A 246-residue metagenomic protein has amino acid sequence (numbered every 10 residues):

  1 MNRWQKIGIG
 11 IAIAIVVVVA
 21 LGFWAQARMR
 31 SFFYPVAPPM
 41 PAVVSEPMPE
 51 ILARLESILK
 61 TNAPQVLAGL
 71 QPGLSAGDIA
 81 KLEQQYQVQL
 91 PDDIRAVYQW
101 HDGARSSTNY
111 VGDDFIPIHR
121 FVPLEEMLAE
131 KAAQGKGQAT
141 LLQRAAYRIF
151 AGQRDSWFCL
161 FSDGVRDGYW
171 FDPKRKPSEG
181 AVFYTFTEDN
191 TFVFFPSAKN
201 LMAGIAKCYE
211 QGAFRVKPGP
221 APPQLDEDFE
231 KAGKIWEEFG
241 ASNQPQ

Functional and structural regions predicted by a protein language model:
M1-I15: N-terminal Sec-pathway targeting helices
I11-M29: N-terminal type II signal-anchor transmembrane helix that functions as the membrane-insertion/stop-transfer segment
R28-V165, V216, F239-Q246: A surface-exposed partner-binding patch
D167-K174: Short, surface-exposed beta-strand/loop micro-motifs that present aromatic residues
S178-F186: Intrinsically disordered, low-complexity regulatory segments enriched in Ser/Thr/Pro and charged residues
T191-G212: Compact, glycine/acidic-enriched structural inserts
E210, K217-P223, G233: Mixed-charge (acidic/basic) macromolecular-recognition segments
P223-Q246: Low-complexity, Gly/Ser/Thr/Pro-rich intrinsically disordered linker/tail segments
